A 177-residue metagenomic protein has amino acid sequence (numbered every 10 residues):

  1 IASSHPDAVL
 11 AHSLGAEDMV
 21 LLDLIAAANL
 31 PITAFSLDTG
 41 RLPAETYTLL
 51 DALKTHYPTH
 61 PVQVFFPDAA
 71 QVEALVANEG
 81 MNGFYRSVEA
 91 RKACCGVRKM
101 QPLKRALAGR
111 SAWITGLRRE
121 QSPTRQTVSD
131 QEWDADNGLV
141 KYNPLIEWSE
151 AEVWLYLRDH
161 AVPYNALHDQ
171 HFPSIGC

Functional and structural regions predicted by a protein language model:
I1-C177: Nucleotide-activated chemistry modules centered on ATP-dependent adenylation/adenylyltransferase
